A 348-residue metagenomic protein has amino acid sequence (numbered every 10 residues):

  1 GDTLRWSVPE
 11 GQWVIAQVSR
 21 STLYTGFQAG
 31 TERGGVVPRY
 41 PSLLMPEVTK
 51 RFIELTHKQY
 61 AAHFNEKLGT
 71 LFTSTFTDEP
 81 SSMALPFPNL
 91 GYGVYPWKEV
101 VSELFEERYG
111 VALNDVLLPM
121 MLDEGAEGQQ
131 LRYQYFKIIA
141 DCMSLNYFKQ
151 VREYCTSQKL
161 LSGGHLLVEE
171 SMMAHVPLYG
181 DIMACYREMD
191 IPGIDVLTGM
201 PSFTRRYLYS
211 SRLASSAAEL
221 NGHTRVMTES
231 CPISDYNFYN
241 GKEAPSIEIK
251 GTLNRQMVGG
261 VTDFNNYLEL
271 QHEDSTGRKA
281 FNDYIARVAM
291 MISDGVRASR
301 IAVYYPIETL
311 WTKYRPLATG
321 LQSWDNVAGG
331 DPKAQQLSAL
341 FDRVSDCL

Functional and structural regions predicted by a protein language model:
G1-T73: Mature N-terminal, pre-catalytic/accessory segment of carbohydrate-active enzymes
A62-S74, D78-L348: Carbohydrate-binding surfaces of carbohydrate-active enzymes
